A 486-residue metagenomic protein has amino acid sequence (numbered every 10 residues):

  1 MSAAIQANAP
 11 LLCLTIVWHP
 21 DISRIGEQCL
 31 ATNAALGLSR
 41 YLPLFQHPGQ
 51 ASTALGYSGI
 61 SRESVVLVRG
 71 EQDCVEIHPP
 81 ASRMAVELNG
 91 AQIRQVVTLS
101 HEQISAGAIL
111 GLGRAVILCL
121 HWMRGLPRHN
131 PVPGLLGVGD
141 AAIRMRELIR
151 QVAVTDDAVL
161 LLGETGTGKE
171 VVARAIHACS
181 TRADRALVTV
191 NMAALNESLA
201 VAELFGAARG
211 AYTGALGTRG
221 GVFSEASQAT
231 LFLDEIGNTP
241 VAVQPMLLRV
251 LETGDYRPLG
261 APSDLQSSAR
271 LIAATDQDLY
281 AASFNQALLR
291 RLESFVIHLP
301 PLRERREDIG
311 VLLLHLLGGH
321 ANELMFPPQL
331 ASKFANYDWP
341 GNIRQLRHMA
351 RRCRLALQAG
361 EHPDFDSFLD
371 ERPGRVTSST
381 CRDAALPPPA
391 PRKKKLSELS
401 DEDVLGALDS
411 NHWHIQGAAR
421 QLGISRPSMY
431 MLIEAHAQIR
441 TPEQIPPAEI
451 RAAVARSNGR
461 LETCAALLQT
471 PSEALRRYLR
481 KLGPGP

Functional and structural regions predicted by a protein language model:
M1-I5, R69-R83, E87-V138: C-terminal boundary/linker segments immediately following FHA domains
M1-S58: Intrinsically disordered, low-complexity acidic Ser/Thr-rich regulatory segments
G134-L148: N-terminal pre-P-loop "Q-motif" helix
M145, T167, V190, L204 (+17 more regions): Conserved RecA-like P-loop NTPase ATPase core
L148-G214, S224-P240, P301-R306, F365: Conserved post-Walker A coupling segment in P-loop NTPases
V172, R182-R185, G260-R270, Q277-A384 (+3 more regions): Nucleotide-binding/hydrolysis machinery
L204, I309-N322, D364-P486: Bacterial helix-turn-helix/winged-helix DNA-binding modules and their immediately adjacent linkers
T218-Q228, F232, P240-M246, R257-D276 (+1 more regions): AAA+/SF3 P-loop NTPase mechanochemical coupling elements
